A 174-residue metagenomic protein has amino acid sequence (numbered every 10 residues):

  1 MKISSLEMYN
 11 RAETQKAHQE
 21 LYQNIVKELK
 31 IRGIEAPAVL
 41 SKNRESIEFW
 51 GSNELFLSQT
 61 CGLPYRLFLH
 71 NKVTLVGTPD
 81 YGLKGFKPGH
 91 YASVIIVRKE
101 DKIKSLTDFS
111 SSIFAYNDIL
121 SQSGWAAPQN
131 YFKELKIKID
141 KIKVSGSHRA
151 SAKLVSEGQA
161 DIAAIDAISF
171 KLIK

Functional and structural regions predicted by a protein language model:
M1-K72, T78-Y81, P88: N-terminal hydrophobic or amphipathic helices and topogenic motifs
L6-M8, T107-G124: Short loop->beta-strand "edge-of-pocket" segments that line small-molecule binding or catalytic clefts across diverse
I31-G33, I95, V155: Buried hydrophobic positions in well-ordered alpha/beta secondary-structure cores of metabolic enzymes
G51-S58, S112-F114, S156-I165: Alpha-to-beta junction loops
K84-V94, Q122-A127: Extracytoplasmic ligand-binding site segments that recognize negatively charged/polar headgroups
A92, V97-F114: Flexible hinge/capping segments at coil-to-helix
L120-K174: Pocket-lining segment of extracytoplasmic ligand-binding domains
